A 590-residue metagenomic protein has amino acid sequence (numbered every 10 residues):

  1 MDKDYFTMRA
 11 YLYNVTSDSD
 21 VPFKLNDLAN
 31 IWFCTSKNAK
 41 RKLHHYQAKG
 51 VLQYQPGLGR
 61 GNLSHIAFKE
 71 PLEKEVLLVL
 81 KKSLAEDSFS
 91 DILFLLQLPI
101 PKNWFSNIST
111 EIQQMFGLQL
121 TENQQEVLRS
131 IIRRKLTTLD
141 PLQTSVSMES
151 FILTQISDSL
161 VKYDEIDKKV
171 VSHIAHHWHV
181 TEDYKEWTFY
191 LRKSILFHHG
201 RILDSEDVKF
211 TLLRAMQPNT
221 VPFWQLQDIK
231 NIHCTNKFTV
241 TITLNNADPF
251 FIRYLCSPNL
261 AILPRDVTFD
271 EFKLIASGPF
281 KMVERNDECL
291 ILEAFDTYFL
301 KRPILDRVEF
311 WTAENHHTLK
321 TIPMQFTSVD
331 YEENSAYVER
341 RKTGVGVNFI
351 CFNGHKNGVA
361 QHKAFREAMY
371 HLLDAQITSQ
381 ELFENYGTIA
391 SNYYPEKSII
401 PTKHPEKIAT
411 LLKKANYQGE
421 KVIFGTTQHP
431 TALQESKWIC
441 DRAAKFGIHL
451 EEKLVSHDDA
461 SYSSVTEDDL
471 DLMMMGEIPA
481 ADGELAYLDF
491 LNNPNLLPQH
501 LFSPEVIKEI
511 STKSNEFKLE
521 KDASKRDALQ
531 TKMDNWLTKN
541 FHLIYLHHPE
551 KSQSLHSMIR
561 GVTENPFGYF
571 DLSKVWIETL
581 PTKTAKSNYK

Functional and structural regions predicted by a protein language model:
D18-D20, K42, S145-S147, H177-N219: Aromatic- and charge-enriched surface segment that lines or borders ligand/interaction sites
I131-V180, N588: N-terminal lobe/hinge region of extracytoplasmic solute-binding protein
F223-R265, E284: Surface-exposed binding/hinge segments that line and control ligand-binding clefts or catalytic entry sites
T297-S335, G344: Ligand-site clamp/hinge motif
Q361-D441: Append "and occasionally in soluble cytosolic enzymes with long acidic Gly/Pro-rich linkers
I448-N492: Periplasmic binding protein-like
F490-L555: Extracytoplasmic/peripheral linker and loop segments enriched in polar/acidic and small residues with frequent Thr/Pro
L555-K590: Long beta-strand-rich cores associated with HINT superfamily self-processing modules
